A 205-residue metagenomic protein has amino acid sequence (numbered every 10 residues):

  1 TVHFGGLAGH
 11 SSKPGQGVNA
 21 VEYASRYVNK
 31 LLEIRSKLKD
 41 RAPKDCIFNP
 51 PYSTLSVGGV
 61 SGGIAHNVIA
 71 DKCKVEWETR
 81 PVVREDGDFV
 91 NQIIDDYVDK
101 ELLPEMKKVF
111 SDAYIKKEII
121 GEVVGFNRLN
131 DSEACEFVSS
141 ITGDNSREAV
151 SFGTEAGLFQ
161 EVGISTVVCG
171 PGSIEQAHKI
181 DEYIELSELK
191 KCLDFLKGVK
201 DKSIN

Functional and structural regions predicted by a protein language model:
T1-N205: Metal-dependent amide/peptide-bond hydrolase catalytic core, centered on the "pita-bread" metallohydrolase fold
